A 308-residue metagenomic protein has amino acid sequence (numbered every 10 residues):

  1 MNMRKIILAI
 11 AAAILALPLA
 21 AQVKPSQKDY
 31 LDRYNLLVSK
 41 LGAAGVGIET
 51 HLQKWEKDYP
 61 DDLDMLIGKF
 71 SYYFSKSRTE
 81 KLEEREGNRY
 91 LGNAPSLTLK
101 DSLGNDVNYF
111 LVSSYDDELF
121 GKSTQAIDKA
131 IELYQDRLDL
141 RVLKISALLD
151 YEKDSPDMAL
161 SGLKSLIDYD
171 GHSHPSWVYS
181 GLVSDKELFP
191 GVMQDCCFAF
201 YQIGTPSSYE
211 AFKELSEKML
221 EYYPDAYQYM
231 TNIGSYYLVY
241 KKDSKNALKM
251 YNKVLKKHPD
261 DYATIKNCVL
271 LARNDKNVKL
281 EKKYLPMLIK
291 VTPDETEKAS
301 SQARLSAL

Functional and structural regions predicted by a protein language model:
A20-D117: N-terminal leader/linker segments that initiate helical-solenoid repeat arrays
P60-D61, Y134-D136, G171, Y223-D225 (+2 more regions): Short coil turns that delineate tetratricopeptide repeat
I67-G68, D139-S146, P175-G181, Q194-D195 (+4 more regions): Alpha-solenoid helical repeat scaffolds
Y72-K129, L133, D150-C196, Q202 (+1 more regions): Short coil/linker segments at helix-helix boundaries
E187-K256: Alpha-helical adaptor scaffolds
A199-Q202, P206-E214, K218-Y227, N274 (+1 more regions): Terminal, low-structured helical/coil segments at or just beyond the last alpha-helical repeat
